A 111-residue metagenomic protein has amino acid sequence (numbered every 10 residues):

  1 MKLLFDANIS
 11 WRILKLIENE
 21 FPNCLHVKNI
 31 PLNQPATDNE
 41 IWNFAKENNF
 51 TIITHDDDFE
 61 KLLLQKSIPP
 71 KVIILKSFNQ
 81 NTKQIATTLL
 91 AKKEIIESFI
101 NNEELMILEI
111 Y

Functional and structural regions predicted by a protein language model:
M1-K2, Y111: Absolute protein N-terminus
L3-E47: N-terminal first-folded block
W11, F59-K61, N81: Glycine-rich nucleotide phosphate-binding loop and flanking beta-alpha elements of Rossmann-like dinucleotide-binding
L32-N39, D57, Q80, Q84: Residues at secondary-structure transition points
N49-L63: Acidic, metal-binding active-site segment of PIN/NYN-like and related structure-specific nucleases
L64-P69: Glycine-rich loop at the start of a catalytic domain that most often binds anionic cofactors/ligands
P70-Y111: C-terminal structural segments of small proteins and small subunits
